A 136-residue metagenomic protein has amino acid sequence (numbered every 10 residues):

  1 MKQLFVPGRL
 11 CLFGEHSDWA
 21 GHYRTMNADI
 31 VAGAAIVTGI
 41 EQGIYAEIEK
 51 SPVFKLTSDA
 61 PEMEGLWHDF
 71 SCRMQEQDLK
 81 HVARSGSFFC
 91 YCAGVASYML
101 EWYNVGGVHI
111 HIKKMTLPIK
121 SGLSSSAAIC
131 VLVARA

Functional and structural regions predicted by a protein language model:
M1-A127, V131-A136: ATP-binding N-lobe of GHMP and related small-molecule kinases
